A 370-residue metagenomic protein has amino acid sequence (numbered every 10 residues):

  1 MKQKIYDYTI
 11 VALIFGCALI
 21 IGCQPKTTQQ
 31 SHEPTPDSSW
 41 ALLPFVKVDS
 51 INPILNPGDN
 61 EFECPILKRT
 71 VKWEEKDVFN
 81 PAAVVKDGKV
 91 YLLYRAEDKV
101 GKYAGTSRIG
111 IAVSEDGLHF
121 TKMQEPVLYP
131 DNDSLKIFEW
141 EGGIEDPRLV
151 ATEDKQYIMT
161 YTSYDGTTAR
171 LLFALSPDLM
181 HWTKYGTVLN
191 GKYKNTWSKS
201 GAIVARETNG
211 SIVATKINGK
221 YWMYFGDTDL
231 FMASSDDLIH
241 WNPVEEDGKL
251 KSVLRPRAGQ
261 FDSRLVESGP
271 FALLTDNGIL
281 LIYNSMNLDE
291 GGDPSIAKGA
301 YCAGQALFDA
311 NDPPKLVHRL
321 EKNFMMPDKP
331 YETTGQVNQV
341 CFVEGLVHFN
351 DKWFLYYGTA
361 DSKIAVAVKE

Functional and structural regions predicted by a protein language model:
K2-I10: Bacterial N-terminal signal peptides that target proteins for export
V11-I14, A18: Sec-dependent N-terminal signal peptides
I20-G22: C-terminal motif of bacterial Sec signal peptides marking the signal peptidase cleavage site
Q24-N80, V84-G142, V150-R264, L273-Q336 (+1 more regions): Beta-rich carbohydrate-recognition and catalytic domains
D262-S268, Q339-F342: Donor nucleotide-activated moiety binding/catalytic core segment of transferases that use nucleotide-activated donors
